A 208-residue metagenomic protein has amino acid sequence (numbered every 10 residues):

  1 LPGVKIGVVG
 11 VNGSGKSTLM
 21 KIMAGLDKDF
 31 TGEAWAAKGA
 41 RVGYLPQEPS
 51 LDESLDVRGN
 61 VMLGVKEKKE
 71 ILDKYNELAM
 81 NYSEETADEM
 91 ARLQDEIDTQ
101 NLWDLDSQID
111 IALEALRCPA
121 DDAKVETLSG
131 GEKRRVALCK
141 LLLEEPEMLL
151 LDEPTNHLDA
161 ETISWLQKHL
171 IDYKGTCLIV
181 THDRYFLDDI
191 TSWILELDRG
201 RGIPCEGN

Functional and structural regions predicted by a protein language model:
L1-N208: ABC ATP-binding cassette signature C-motif
